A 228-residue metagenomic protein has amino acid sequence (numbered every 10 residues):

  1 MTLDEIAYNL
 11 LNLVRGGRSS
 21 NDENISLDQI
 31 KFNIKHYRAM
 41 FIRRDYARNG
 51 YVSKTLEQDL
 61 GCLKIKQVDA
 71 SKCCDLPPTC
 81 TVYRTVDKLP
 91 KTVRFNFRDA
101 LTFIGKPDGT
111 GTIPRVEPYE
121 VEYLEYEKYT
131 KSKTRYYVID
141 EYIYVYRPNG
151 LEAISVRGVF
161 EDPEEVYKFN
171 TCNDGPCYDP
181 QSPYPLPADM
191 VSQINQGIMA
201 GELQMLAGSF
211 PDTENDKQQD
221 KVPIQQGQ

Functional and structural regions predicted by a protein language model:
M1-Q228: Glycine-enriched, solvent-exposed interface loops adjoining structured elements
